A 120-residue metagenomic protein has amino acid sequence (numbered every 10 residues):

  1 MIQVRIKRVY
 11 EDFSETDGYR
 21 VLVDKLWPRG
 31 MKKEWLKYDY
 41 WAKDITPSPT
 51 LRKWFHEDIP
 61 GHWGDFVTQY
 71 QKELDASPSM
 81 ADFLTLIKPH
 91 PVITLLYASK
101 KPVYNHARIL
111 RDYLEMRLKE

Functional and structural regions predicted by a protein language model:
M1-E120: Residues lining hydrophobic/aromatic ligand-binding pockets adjacent to catalytic sites
